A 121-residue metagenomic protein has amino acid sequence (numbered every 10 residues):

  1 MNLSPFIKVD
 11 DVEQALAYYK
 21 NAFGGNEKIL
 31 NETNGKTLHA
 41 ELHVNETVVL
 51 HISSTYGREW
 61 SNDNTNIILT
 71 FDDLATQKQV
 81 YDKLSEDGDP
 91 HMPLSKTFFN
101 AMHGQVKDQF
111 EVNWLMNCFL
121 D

Functional and structural regions predicted by a protein language model:
M1, Y19-N26, L69-D72: Short low-complexity stretches enriched in small and charged residues
N2-S4, N62-N66: Short, solvent-exposed beta-strand edge segments and adjacent coil->beta transition regions
F6-V48: Core segments of cupin and vicinal oxygen chelate
I7, L30-N31, E41-H43, I52 (+2 more regions): Vicinal oxygen chelate
K20-A22, G57, K83: Short, glycine/charged-enriched secondary-structure capping and boundary segments
G35, W60-N62: Short coil/turn motifs at beta-sheet boundaries
